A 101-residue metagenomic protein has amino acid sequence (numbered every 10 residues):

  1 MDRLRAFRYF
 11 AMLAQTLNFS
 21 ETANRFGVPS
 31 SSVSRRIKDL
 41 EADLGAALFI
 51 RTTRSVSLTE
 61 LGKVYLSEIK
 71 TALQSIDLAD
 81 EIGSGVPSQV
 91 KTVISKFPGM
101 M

Functional and structural regions predicted by a protein language model:
L4, S30-S31: The DNA-contacting recognition helix of HTH DNA-binding domains and analogous helical DNA-recognition elements
R8, S34-R35, I50: Base-recognition residues in the alpha-helical recognition helix of bacterial helix-turn-helix
M12-G27: Short helix-boundary/capping micro-motifs
N24-R25, A42, K63: Alpha-helical residues within the helix-turn-helix
P29, R36: Residues within the DNA-recognition helix of helix-turn-helix
E41-L58: A short LG(V/I)-centered, amphipathic sequence patch enriched for acidic residue(s) preceding the LG motif
D43-L44, Y65-P87: Alpha-helical linker/hinge and terminal dimerization helices associated with HTH transcriptional regulators
G83-M101: Interdomain hinge and pocket-entrance segments immediately C-terminal to HTH DNA-binding domains
